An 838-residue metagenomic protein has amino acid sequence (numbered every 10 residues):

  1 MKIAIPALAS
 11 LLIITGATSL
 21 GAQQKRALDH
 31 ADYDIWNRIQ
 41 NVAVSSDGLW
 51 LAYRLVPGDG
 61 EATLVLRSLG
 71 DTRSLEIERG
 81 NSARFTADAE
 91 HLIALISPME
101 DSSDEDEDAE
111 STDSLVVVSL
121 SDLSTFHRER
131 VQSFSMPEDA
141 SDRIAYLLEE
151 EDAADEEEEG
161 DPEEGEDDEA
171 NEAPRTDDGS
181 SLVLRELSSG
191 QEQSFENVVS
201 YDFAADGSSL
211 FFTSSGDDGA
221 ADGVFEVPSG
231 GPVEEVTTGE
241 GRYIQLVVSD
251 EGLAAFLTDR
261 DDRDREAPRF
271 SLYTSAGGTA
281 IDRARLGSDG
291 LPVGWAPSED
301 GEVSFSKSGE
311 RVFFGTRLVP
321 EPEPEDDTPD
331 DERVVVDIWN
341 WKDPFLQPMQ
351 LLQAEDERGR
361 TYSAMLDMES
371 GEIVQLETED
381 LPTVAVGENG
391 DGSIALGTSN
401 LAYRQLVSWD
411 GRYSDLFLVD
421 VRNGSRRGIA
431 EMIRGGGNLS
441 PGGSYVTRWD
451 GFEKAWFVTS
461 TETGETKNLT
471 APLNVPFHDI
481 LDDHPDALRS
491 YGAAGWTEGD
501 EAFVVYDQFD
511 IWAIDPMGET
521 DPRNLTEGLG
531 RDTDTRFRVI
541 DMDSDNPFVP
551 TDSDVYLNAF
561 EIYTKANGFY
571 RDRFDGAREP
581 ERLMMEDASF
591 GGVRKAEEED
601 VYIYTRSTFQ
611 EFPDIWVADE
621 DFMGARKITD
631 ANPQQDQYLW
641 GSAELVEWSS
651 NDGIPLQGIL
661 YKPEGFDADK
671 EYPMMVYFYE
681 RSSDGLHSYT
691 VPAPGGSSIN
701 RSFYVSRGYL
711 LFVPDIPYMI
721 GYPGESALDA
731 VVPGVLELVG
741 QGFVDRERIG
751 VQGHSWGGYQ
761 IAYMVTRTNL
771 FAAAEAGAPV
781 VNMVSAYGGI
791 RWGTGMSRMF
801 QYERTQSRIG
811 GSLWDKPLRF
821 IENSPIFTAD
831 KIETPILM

Functional and structural regions predicted by a protein language model:
M1-I3: N-terminal secretory signal peptides that target proteins for export/translocation
P6-G16: Bacterial N-terminal signal peptides
G21-Y602, S607-P613, V617-A618, W640: Beta-propeller folds
S363, I615, W648, G658 (+4 more regions): Conserved hydrophobic/aromatic pocket- or pore-lining residues that grip, position, or stack substrates in active sites
L439-P441, V446-G451, I562, Y604-F609 (+4 more regions): C-terminal substrate/ligand-recognition segments
K627-K670: N-terminal cap/lid segment of alpha/beta-hydrolase-fold proteins
K662, K670-R681: Short beta-strand element of the alpha/beta-hydrolase
Y677, H687-M838: Active-site-proximal cap/loop segments of hydrolase catalytic domains
